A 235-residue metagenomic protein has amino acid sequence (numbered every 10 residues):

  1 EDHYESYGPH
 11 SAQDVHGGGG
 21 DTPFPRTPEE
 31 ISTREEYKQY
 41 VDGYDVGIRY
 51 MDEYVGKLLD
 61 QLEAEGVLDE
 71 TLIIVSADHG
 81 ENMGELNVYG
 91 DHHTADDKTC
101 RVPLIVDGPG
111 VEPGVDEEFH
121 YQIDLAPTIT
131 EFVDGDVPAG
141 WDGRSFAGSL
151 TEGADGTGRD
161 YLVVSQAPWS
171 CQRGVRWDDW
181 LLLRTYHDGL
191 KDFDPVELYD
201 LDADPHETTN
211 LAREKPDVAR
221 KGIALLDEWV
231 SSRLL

Functional and structural regions predicted by a protein language model:
E1-L235: Catalytic domains that recognize anionic headgroups
